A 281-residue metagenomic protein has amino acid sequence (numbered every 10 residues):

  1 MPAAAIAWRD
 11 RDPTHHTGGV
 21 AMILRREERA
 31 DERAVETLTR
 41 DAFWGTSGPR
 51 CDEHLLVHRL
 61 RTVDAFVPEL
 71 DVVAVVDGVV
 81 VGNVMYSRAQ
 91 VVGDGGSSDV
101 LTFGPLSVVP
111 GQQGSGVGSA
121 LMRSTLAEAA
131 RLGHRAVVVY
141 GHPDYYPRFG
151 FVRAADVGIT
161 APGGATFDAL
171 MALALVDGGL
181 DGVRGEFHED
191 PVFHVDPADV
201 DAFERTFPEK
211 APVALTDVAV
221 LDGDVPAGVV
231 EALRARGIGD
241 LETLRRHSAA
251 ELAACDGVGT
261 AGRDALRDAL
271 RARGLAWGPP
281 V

Functional and structural regions predicted by a protein language model:
I23-V35: A short beta-loop-alpha structural element at the N-terminal edge of CoA-dependent acyl/N-acetyltransferase catalytic
E36, R40-Q90: Active-site rim helix/loop that mediates acceptor-substrate recognition in acyltransferases
A89-F103, Q113: A conserved beta-turn-beta hairpin within the catalytic core of GNAT-like acetyltransferases that forms part
G96-S97, V109-A120, L132, R148-F149 (+2 more regions): Conserved glycine-rich acetyl-CoA-binding loop
F103, V108, G114-A127, V138-V139: Conserved acetyl-CoA-binding loop-helix of GNAT-fold acetyltransferases
R131-R135, Y140-A165: Conserved active-site alpha-helix within GNAT-family acetyltransferase domains
V176-V213: Acidic/histidine-enriched, glycine/proline-rich intrinsically disordered or flexible terminal extensions
A214-V281: Compact, charge-rich alpha-helical regulatory domains located at protein termini
